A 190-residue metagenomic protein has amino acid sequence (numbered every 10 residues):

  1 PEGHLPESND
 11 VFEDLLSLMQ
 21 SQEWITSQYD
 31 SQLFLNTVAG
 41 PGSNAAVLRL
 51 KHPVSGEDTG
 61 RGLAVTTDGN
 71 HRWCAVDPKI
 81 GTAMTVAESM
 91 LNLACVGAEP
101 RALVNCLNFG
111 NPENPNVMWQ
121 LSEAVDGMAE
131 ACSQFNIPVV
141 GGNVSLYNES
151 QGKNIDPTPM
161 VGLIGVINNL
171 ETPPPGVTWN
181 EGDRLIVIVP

Functional and structural regions predicted by a protein language model:
P1-P190: Glycine/proline-enriched, intrinsically flexible loops and inter-domain linkers
